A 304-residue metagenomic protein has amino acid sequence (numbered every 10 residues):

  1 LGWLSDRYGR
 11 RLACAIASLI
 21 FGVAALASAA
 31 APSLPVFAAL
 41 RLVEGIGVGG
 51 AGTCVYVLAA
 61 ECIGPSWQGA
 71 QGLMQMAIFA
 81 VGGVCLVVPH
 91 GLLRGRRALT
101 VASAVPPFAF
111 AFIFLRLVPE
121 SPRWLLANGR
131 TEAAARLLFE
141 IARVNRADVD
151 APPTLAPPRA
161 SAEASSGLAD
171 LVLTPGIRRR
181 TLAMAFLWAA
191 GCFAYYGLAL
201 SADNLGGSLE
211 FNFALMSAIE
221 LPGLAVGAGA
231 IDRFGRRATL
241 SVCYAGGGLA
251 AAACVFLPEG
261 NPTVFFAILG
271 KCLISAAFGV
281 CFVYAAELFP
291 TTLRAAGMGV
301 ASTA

Functional and structural regions predicted by a protein language model:
L1-G129, A133-F139, P158-A304: Transmembrane-helix signature of 12-pass secondary carriers
N145-L155: Regulatory extensions flanking the kinase catalytic core
